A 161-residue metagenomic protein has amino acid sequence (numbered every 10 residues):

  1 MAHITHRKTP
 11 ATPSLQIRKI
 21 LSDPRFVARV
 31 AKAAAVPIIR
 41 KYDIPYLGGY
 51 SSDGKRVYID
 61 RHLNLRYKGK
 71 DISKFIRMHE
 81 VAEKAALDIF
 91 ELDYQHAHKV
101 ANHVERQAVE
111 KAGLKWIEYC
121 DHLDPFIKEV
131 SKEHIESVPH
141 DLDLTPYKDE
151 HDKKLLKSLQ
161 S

Functional and structural regions predicted by a protein language model:
H3-D71, D88-S161: Metalloprotease/metallohydrolase-associated module, dominated by Zn2+-dependent proteases
F75-L87: Active-site recognition of the HExxH zinc-binding catalytic motif
